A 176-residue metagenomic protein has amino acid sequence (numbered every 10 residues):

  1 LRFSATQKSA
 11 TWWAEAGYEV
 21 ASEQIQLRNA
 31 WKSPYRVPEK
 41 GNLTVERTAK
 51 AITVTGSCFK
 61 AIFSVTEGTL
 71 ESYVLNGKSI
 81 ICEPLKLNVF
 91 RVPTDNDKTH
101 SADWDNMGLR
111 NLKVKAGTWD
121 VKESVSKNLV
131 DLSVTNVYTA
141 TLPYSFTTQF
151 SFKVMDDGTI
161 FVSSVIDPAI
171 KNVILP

Functional and structural regions predicted by a protein language model:
L1-R2: Short Pro-Gly-centered flexible turn/kink motifs
A5-W13: Short acidic/polar inter-strand loop motif in beta-rich domains
T11, Q24-P176: Beta-strand/loop-rich accessory regions of lumenal/periplasmic or secreted enzymes, predominantly carbohydrate-active
